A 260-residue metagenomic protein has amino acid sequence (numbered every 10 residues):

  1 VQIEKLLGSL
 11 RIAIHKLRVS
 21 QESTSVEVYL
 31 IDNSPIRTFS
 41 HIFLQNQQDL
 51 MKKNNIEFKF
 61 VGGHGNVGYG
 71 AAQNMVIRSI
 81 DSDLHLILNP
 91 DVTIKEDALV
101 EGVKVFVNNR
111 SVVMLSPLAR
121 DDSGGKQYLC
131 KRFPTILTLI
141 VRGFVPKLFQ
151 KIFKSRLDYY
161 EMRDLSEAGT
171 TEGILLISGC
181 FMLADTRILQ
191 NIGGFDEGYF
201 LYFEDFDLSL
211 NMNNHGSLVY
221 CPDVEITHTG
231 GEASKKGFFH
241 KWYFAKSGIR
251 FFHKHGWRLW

Functional and structural regions predicted by a protein language model:
V1-R18: Short, well-formed alpha-helical segments that are part of the catalytic scaffolds of diverse glycosyltransferases
Y29-F43: A conserved acidic beta->alpha catalytic loop
G62-I80: Glycine-rich, basic loop-to-helix element that forms the pyrophosphate-binding segment of sugar-nucleotide handling
H85: Short aromatic/hydrophobic "clamp" motif used to bind/position activated sugar donors
K95-L129: Conserved donor NDP-sugar-binding/catalytic core segment of glycosyltransferases
P134-I174: Short, flexible, basic/aromatic active-site loop/helix in glycosyltransferases
S166-E225: A short, conserved alpha-helix in the catalytic core of glycosyltransferases
F206-W260: Active-site-adjacent helix/loop segment of glycosyltransferases that harbors family-specific signature motifs
